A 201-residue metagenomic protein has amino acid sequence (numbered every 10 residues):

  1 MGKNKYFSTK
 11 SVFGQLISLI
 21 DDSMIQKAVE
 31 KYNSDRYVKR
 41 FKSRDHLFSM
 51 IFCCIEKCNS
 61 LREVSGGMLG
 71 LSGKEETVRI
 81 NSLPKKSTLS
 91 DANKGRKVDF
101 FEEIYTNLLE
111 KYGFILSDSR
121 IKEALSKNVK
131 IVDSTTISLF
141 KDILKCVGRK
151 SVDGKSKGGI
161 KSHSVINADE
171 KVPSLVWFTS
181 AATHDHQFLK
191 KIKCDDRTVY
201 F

Functional and structural regions predicted by a protein language model:
M1-F201: Conserved, well-structured functional cores that handle cations and Mg-NTP chemistry
